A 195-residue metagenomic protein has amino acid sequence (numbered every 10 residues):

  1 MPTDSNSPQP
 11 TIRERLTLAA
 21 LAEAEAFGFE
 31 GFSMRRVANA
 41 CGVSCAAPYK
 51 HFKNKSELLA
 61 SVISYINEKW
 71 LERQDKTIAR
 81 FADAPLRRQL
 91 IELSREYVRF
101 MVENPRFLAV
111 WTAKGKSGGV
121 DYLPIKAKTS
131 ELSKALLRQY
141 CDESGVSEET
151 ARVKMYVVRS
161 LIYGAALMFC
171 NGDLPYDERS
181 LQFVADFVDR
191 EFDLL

Functional and structural regions predicted by a protein language model:
M1-T11, I78: N-terminal intrinsically disordered/low-complexity leader segments
R15, A19, E23-E57, S61: Helix-turn-helix
L16-A24, I66, Y97, M101: Short hydrophobic clusters on alpha-helical segments that form packing/core surfaces in small helical domains
S61, D75-R106, E148, V158: Hydrophobic alpha-helical connector segments
S64-L71: Short, basic, alpha-helical segments at the C-terminal edge of helix-turn-helix-like DNA-binding modules
D75, G118-G145, R152-Y156, A185-D193: Amphipathic alpha-helical packing segments from all-alpha helical-bundle domains
R99-A135, L167: Short secondary-structure transition hinges
E148-N171, R179-R190: Hydrophobic alpha-helical segments that form the core of small-molecule binding pockets and/or dimer interfaces
